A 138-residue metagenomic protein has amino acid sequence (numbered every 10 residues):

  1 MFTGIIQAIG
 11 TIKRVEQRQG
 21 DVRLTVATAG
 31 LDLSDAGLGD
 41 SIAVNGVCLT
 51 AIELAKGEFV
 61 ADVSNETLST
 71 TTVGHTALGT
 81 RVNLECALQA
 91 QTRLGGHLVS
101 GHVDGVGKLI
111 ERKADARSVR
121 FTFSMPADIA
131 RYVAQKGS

Functional and structural regions predicted by a protein language model:
M1-S138: Conserved loop->alpha-helix
